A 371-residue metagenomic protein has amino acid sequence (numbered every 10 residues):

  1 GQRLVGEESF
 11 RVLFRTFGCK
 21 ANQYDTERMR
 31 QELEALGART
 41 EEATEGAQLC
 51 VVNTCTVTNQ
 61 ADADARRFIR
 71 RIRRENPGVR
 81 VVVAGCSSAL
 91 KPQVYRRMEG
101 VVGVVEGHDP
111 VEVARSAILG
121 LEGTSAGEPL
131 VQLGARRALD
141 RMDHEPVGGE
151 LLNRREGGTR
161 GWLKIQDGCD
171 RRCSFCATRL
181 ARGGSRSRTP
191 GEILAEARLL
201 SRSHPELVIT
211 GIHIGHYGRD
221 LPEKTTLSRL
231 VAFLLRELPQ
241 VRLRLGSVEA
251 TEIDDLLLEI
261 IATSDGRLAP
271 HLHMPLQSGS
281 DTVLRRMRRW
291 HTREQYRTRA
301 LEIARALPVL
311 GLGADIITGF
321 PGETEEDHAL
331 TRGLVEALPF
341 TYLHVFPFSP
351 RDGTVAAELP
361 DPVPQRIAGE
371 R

Functional and structural regions predicted by a protein language model:
G1-Y217, L272, R293-R305, A329 (+4 more regions): Proteins enriched for Cys/Gly/acidic motifs involved in redox and nucleic-acid/cofactor modification
V81-V82, L90-K91, S201-E326: Conserved SAM/AdoMet-binding glycine-rich loop
E323, P339-F340: Contiguous mid-protein beta-loop-alpha structural module that forms a pocket-lining wall or clamp of enzyme active
V355-P362: Anionic-ligand binding region
